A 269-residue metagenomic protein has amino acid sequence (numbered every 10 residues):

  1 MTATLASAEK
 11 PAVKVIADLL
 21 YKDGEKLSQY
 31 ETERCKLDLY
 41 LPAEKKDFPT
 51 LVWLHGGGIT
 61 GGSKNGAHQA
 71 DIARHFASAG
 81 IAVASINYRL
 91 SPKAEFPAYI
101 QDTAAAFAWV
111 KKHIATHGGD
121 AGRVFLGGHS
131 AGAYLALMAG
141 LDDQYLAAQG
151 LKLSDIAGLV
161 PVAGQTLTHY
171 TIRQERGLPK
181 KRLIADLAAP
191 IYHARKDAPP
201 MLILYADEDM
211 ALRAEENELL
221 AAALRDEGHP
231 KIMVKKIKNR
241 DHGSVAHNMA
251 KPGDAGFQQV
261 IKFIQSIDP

Functional and structural regions predicted by a protein language model:
T4-K45: N-terminal cap/lid segment of alpha/beta-hydrolase-fold proteins
P11, G24, P161-H193, P199: Mobile cap/lid helix-loop segments that gate and shape the active-site cleft of serine hydrolases
D47-G57: Short beta-strand element of the alpha/beta-hydrolase
N65-A84: Short amphipathic alpha-helix adjacent to the substrate-entry channel of hydrolases
A105-E175, D186: Primarily recognizes the serine-hydrolase "nucleophile elbow" in alpha/beta-hydrolase and SGNH/GDSL folds
L202-M210: Conserved strand-to-loop "acid loop" that flanks and positions the catalytic carboxylate
L204, E218, D226-P269: C-terminal catalytic histidine-bearing segment of alpha/beta-hydrolase fold enzymes
M210-L219: Conserved alpha/beta-hydrolase "acid-adjacent" motif
